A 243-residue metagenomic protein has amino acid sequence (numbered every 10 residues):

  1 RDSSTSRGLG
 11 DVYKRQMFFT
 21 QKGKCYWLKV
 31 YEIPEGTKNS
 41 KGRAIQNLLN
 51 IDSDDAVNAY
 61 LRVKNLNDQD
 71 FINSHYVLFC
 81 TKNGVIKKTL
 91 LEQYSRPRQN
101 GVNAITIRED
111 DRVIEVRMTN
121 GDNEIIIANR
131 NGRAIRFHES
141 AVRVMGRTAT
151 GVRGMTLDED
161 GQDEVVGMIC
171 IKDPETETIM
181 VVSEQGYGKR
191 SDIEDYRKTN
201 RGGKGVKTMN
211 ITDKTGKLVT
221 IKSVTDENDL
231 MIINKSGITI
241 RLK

Functional and structural regions predicted by a protein language model:
D2-Y13: Single conserved hydrophobic/aromatic residue that forms the stacking wall/gate of nucleotide- or nucleobase-binding
S4, V57, L61-M209, D213-L242: Conserved structured catalytic cores and adjacent interaction surfaces of nucleotide-binding/hydrolyzing enzymes
K14-A56, I86, L90-Q93, H138-R153 (+1 more regions): Conserved glycine-bearing catalytic or ligand-binding loops at nucleotide- and phosphate-handling centers of large
